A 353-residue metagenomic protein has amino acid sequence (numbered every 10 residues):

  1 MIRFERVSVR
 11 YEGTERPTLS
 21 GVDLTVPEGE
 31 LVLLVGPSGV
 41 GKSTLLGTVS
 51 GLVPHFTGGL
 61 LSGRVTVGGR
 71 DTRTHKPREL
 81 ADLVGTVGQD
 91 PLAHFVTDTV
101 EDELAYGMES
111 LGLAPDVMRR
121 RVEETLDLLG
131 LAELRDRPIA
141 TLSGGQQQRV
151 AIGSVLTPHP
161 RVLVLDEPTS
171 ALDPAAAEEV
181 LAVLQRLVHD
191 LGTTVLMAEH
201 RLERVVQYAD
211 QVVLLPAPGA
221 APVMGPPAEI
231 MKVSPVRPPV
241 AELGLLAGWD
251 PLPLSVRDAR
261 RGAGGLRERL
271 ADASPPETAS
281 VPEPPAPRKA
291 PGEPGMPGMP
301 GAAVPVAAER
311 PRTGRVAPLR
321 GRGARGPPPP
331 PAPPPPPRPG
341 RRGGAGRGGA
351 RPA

Functional and structural regions predicted by a protein language model:
R10, V53, R64-E79: ABC ATPase NBD Q-loop/coupling interface
D116-L134, A308: Conserved ABC ATPase "signature" region
P138-L142, Q146: Conserved ABC ATPase signature
I152, V180: Hydrophobic anchor residue at the start of the ABC signature
V155-L156: ABC ATPase C-loop
H159: Conserved catalytic motifs of ABC-family nucleotide-binding domains
L163-D166: Catalytic Walker B motif of ABC-type/P-loop ATPase nucleotide-binding domains
L215-P253: Conserved beta-strand-loop-alpha-helix hinge in the C-terminal portion of ABC ATPase nucleotide-binding domains
